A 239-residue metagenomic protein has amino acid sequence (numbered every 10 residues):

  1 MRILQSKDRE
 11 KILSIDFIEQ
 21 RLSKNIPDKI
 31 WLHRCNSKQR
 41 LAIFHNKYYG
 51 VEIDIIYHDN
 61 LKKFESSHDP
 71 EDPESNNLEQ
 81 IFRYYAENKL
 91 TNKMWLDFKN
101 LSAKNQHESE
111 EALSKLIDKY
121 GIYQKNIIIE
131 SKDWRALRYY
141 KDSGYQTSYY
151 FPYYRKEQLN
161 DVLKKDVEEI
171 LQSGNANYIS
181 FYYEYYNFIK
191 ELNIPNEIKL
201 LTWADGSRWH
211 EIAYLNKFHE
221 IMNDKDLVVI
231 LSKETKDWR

Functional and structural regions predicted by a protein language model:
M1-R239: Phosphate-group recognition and catalysis centered on beta-loop-alpha active-site segments
